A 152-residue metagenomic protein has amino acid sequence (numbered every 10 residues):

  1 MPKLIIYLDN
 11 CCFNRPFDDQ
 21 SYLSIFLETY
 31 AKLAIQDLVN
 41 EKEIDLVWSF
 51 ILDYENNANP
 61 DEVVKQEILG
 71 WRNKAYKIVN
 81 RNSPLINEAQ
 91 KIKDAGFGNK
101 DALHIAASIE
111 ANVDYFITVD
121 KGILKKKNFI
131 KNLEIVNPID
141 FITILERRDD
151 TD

Functional and structural regions predicted by a protein language model:
M1-I5, D19-T29, A95, I109-D152: Acidic, PIN/NYN-like endoribonuclease modules and their adjacent C-terminal/linker elements
Y7-P60: PIN/NYN-family metal-dependent endoribonuclease catalytic core
C12, L52, L85, L103-H104 (+1 more regions): Alpha-helix capping/helix-boundary segments
K32-D37, K65-L69, I105: Short amphipathic alpha-helical segments and helix-helix/interface helices
D45, Y76-K77, E134: Conserved beta-strand segments of alpha/beta enzyme cores
I51-E55, R72-D94: Acidic catalytic patch
A58-K74: Short, electropositive alpha-helical surface patch
N80, N99-A102, T118: Short beta-strand scaffold positions
